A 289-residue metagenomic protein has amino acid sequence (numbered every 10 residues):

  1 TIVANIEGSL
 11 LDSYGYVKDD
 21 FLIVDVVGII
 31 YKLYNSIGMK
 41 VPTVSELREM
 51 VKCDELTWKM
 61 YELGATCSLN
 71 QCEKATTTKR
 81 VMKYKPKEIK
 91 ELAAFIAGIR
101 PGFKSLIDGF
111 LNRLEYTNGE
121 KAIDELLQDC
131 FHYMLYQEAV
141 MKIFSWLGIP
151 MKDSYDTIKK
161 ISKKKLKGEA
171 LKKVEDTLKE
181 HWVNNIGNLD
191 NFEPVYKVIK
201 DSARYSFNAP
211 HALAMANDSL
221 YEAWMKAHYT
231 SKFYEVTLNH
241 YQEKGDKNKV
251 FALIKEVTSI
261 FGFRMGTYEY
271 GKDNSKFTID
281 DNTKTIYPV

Functional and structural regions predicted by a protein language model:
T1-V289: Noncatalytic, beta-rich nucleic-acid-contacting surfaces in large DNA/RNA-processing enzymes
